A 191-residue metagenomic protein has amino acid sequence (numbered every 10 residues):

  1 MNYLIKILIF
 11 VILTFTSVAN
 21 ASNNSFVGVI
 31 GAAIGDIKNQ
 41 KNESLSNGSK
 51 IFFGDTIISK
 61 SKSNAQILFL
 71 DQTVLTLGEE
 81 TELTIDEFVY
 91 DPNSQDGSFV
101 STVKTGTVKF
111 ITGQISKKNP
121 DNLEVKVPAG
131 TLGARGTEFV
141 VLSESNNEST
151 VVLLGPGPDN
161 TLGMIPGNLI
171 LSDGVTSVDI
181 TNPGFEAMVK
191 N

Functional and structural regions predicted by a protein language model:
N2-F10: Sec-dependent signal peptide recognition, specifically the positively charged N-region followed immediately by
V11-N20: Hydrophobic h-region of N-terminal signal peptides that target proteins for export in Gram-negative bacteria
A19-T56, K60, F69-A187: Flexible, surface-exposed loop/linker segments and immediately adjacent secondary-structure boundaries
S63-A65: Short, charged beta-turn/beta-strand-edge "cap" motif at the junction between a beta-strand and an adjacent loop
